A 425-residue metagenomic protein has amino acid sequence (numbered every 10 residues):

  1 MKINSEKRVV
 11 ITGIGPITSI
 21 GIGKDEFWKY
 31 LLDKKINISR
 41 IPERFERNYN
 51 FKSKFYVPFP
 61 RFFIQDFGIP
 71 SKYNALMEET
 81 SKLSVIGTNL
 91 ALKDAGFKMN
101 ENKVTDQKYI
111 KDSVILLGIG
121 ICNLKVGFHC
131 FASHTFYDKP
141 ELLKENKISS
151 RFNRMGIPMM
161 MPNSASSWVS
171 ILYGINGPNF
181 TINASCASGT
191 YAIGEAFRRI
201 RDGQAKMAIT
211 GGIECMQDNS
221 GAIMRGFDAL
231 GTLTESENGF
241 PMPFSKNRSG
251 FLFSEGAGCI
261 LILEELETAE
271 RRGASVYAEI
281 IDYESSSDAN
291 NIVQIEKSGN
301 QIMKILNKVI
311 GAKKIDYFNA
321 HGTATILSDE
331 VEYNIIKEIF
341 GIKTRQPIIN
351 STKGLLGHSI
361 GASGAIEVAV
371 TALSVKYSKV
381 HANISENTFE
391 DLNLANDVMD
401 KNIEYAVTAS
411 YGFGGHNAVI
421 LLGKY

Functional and structural regions predicted by a protein language model:
M1-I11, V104-I110, A312, R345 (+1 more regions): Flexible, low-complexity linker/loop segments at domain and module junctions
M1-Y73, A95, E267-E279, A369-I384 (+1 more regions): ACP-dependent fatty acid/polyketide chain-elongation machinery
R8-T12, K35-R40, E237-Y317: Condensing-enzyme catalytic core mediating Claisen C-C bond formation in acyl metabolism
I11, K35-N179, I213-G221, K314-S328: Conserved beta-ketoacyl condensing-enzyme motif
D25-Y30, L124-L142, I200-D202, I223-S236 (+3 more regions): A glycine- and small-aliphatic-rich helix-loop capping segment at beta-alpha/alpha-beta transitions that lines
R40-F45, K206-S249, Y283-K297, G322-D329 (+1 more regions): Acyl-CoA/ACP chain-elongation machinery
S84-F97, P162-Y173, N179-E214, L252-A274 (+2 more regions): Active-site-proximal alpha-helical scaffold in enzymes
Y137-N153, G194, R198, C215-R271 (+1 more regions): Glycine-/small-residue-rich "gating" segment that lines the acyl/pantetheine channel and substrate pocket
